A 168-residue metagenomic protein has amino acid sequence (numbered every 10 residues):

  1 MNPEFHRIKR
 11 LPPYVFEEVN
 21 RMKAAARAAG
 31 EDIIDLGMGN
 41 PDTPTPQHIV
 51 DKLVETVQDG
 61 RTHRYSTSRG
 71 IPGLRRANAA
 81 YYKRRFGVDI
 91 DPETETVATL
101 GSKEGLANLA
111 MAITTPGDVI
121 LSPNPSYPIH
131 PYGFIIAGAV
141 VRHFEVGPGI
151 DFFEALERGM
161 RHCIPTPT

Functional and structural regions predicted by a protein language model:
M1-N2, D118: An N-terminal domain-start capping segment
N2-F5, K9-L100, N108: N-terminal small-domain helix-loop-helix segment of the aminotransferase-like
Q58-T168: Conserved core of the PLP fold type I
